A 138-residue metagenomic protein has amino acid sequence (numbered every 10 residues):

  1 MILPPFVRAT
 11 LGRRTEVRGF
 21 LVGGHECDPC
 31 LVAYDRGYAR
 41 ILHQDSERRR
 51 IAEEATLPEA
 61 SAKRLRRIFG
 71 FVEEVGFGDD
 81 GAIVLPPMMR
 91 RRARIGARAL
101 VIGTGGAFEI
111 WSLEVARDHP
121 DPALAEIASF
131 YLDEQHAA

Functional and structural regions predicted by a protein language model:
M1-L3, V7, A33, G81-L85 (+2 more regions): Short, structured motif recognition centered on aromatic/hydrophobic residues
M1-R18, R40, R49-R50: Extended macromolecule-engaging scaffold surfaces, prototypically the DNA polymerase sliding clamp/PCNA/9-1-1 ring
A9-E26, M88-F108: Extended intrinsically disordered, low-complexity coil regions enriched in Ser, Thr, Gly, Ala and often Pro
T10, A39-L42, A116-P120: Short, charged/polar, Gly/Pro-enriched secondary-structure boundary elements
G24-A39, A107-A116: Short, basic amphipathic alpha-helical segments that act as recognition/interaction helices in nucleic-acid-binding
V32-F69: Helix-adjacent hinge/juxtasegments
E73-G96: Beta-rich strand-turn-strand
E114-A138: Short, Lys/Arg-rich amphipathic alpha-helical interaction segments that bind nucleic acids or acidic protein surfaces
